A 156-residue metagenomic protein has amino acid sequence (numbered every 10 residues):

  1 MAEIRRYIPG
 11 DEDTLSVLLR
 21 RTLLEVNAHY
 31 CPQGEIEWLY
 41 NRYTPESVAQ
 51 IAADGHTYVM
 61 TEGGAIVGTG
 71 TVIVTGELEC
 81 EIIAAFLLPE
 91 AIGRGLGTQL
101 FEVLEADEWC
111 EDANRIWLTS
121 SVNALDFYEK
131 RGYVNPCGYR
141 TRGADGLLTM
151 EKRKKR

Functional and structural regions predicted by a protein language model:
A2-V17: A short beta-loop-alpha structural element at the N-terminal edge of CoA-dependent acyl/N-acetyltransferase catalytic
R20-E46: Conserved GNAT-fold acetyl-CoA-binding loop/helix
Y43-V59, E81: A short helix-loop-beta-strand connector motif used in the catalytic cores of GNAT acetyltransferases and, in some
V59, A65-I73, E81-F86: Conserved beta-strand in the GNAT
V74-I83, I92, E111, R142-A144: A conserved beta-turn-beta hairpin within the catalytic core of GNAT-like acetyltransferases that forms part
L87, G93-A106: Conserved acetyl-CoA-binding loop-helix of GNAT-fold acetyltransferases
F101, E108-S121: Conserved GNAT acetyl-CoA-binding A-motif
R115-T119, V134-M150: Conserved catalytic-core motifs of GNAT/GCN5-like acyltransferases
